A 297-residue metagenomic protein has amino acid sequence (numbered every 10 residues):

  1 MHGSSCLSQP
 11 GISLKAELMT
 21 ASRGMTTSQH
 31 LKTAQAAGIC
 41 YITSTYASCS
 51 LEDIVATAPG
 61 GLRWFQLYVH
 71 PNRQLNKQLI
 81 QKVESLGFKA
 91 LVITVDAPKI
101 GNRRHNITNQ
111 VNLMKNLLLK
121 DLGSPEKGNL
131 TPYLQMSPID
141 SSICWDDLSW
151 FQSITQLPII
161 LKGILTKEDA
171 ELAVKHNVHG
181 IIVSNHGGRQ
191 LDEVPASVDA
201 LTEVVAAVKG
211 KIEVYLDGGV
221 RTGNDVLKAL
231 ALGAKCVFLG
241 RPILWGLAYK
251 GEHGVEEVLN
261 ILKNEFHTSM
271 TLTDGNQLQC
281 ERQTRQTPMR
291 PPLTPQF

Functional and structural regions predicted by a protein language model:
M1-S85, L262-N264, S269, E281-F297: N-terminal capping/small domains of soluble enzymes
P10-I12, N185, G218: Generic secondary-structure microfeatures
G24, S28, S48, R73 (+6 more regions): Electropositive phosphate-/nucleotide-binding environments in soluble metabolic enzymes
L31-A36, A56-T57, P71-L216, G223-W245: Alpha/beta enzyme core
S44, K162-G163, D274: Active-site-adjacent beta-strand anchor residues
D199-F297: Alpha/beta catalytic cores of nucleotide-metabolism and tRNA/nucleoside-modifying enzymes
